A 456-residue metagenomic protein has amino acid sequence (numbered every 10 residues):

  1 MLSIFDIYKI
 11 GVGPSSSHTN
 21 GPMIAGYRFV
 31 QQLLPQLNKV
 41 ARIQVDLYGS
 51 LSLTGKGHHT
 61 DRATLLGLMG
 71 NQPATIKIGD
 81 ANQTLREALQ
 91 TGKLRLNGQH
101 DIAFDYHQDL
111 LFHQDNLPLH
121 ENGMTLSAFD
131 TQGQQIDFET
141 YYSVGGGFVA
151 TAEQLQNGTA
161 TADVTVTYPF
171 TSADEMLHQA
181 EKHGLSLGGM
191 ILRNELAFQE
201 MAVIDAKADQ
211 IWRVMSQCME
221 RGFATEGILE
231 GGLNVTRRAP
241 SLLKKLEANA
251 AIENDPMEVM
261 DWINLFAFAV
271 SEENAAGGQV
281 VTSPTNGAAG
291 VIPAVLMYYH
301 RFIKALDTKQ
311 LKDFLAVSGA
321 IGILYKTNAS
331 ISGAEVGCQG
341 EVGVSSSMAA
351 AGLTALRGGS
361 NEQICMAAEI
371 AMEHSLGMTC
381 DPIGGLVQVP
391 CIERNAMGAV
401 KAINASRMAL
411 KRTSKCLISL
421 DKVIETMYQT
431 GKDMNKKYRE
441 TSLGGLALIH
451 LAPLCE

Functional and structural regions predicted by a protein language model:
Y8-G26, A276-V295, C338-S346: Conserved phosphate/anionic-ligand binding catalytic regions in large, soluble enzymes, centered on
S17-L34, P293-A305, A350-G358: Alpha-helical support elements that line or immediately flank enzyme active sites and cofactor-binding pockets
L65-L85, H113, G343, M348-A355 (+3 more regions): C-terminal domain-closing interface element
P73-I252: C-terminal regulatory domains involved in ligand/effector binding and gene-expression control
M201-G333, G337, G445-E456: Accessory "access/gating" subregions that flank catalytic or transport cores
V259, P284, A288, Q310 (+4 more regions): Secondary-structure capping and boundary motifs in well-ordered enzyme cores
L306, V317, I323-A396, M408-L417: Hydrophobic alpha-helical bundle architecture
L417-E456: Extended hydrophobic packing segments that form well-structured cores
